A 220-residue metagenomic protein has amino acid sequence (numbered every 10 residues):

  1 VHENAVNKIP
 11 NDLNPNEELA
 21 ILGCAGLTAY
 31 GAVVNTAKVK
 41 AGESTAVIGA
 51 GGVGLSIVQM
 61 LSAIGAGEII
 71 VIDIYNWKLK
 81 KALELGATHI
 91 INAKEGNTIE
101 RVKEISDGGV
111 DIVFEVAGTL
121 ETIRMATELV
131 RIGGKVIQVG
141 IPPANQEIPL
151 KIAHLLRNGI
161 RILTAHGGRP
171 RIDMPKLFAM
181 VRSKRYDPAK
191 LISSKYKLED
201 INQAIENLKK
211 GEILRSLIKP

Functional and structural regions predicted by a protein language model:
N4-V6, N11-G96, E100-R101: Mid-domain Rossmann-like dinucleotide-binding core that forms the NAD(H)/NADP(H) cofactor-binding site
V39, S106, A117, L129-R131: A generic alpha-to-beta junction signature in SAM-dependent methyltransferases
N97-V102, E121-T122, D200-Q203: Short acidic active-site motifs
R101-V113: A short acidic, Gly/Pro-enriched loop at the edge of an enzyme's catalytic core that lines a small-molecule cofactor
I112, R124-E128, I132, R171-P220: C-terminal hydrophobic helical "lid"/dimerization subdomain of Rossmann-like NAD(P)H-dependent oxidoreductases
L120-S183, P220: Glycine-rich phosphate-binding loop and adjacent beta-alpha segment of Rossmann(oid) nucleotide-cofactor-binding
